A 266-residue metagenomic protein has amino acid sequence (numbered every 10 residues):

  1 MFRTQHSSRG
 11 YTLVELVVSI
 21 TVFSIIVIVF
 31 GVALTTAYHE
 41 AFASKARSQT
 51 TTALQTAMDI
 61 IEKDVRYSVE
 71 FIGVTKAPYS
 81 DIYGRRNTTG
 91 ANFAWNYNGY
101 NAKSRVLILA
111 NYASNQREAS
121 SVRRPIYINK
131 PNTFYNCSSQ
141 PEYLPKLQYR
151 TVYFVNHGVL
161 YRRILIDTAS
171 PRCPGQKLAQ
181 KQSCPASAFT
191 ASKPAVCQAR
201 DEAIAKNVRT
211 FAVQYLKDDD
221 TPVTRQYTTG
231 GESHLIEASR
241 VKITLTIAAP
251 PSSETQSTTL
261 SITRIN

Functional and structural regions predicted by a protein language model:
F2, S8-E70, N266: Aliphatic-rich helix starts adjacent to a transmembrane/signal segment
V65-A110: Short, glycine/small-hydrophobic-rich surface segments
N101-I108, S121, N136, E237-K242: Short, hydrophobic/aromatic-rich segments at coil-to-beta transitions
L109, L160-D167: Short hydrophobic/aromatic-rich beta-strand segments that constitute the beta-sheet cores of beta-sandwich/beta-barrel
N115-L147, S170-S183, T221-T224: Mixed-charge, low-complexity intrinsically disordered segments
K146-R150, T255-T258: Short, surface-exposed coil-to-beta transition loops
Y149-H157: Broad, structure-driven detector of short, well-ordered beta-strand segments within folded domains
G175, Q180-N266: Short linear sequence signals and composition-biased patches located at protein termini or domain-edge surfaces
